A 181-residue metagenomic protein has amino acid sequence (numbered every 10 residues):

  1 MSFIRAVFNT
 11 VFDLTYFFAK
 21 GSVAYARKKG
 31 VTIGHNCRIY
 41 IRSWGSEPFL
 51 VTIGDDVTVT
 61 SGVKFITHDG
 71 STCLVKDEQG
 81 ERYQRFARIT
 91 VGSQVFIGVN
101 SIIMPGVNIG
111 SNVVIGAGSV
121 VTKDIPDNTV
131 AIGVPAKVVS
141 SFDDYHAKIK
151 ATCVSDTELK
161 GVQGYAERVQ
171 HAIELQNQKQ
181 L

Functional and structural regions predicted by a protein language model:
M1-A24: Membrane-proximal basic amphipathic "stem/tether" segments
S22-R42, E47: N-terminal segments that cap or nucleate solenoid repeat domains
K28, R82-I97, I102, A136-L181: C-terminal segments of enzyme domains that contribute to small-molecule binding surfaces
Y40-N108, V134-P135, S141-D143: Flexible, glycine/small-residue-enriched loop-and-beta-strand segment within the central core of proteins
V99-V114, S119-K123: Beta-rich strand-turn-strand
V114, V130-A131: Short-chain dehydrogenase/reductase
D127-T129, K137: Glycine-centered loop/turn positions within well-structured domains that cap or flank conserved ligand/cofactor-binding
